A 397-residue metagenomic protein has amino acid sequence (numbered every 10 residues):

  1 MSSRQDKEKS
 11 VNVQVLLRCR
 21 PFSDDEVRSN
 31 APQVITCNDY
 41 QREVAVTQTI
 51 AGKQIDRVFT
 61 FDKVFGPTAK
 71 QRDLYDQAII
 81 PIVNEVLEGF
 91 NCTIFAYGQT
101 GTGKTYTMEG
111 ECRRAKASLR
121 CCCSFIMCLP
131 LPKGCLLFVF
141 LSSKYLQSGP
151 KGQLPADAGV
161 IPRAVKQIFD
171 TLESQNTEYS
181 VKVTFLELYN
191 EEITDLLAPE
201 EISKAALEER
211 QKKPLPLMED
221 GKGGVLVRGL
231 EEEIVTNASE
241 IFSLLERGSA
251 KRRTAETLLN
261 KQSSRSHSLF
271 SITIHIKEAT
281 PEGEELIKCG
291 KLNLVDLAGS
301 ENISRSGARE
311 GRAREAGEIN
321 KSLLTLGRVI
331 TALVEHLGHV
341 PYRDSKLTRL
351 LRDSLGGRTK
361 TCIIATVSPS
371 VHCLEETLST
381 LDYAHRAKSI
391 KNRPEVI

Functional and structural regions predicted by a protein language model:
M1-S3, D25-E26: Intrinsically disordered, low-complexity acidic Ser/Thr-rich regulatory segments
S2-N12, A31, Y40-S354, R358 (+1 more regions): P-loop NTPase motor catalytic core
S10-F22: Short acidic, low-complexity intrinsically disordered linear motifs used for protein-protein interactions
L16, L269-S271, I363, T380: Conserved hydrophobic/aromatic beta-strand scaffold that supports enzyme active sites
R20, E187, A298, T366-P369: A short beta-strand-to-loop transition that corresponds to the Sensor-1 phosphate-sensing loop of AAA+ P-loop ATPases
F22-V27, T194-D195: Short, solvent-exposed loop/turn elements at domain surfaces
R28, Q33-I35: Extracellular/luminal ectodomains and secreted, surface-exposed scaffolds of diverse proteins
G223, V227, L244, T359-T361 (+1 more regions): Conserved GTP-binding G-domain of TRAFAC-class P-loop NTPases and closely related GTPase folds
